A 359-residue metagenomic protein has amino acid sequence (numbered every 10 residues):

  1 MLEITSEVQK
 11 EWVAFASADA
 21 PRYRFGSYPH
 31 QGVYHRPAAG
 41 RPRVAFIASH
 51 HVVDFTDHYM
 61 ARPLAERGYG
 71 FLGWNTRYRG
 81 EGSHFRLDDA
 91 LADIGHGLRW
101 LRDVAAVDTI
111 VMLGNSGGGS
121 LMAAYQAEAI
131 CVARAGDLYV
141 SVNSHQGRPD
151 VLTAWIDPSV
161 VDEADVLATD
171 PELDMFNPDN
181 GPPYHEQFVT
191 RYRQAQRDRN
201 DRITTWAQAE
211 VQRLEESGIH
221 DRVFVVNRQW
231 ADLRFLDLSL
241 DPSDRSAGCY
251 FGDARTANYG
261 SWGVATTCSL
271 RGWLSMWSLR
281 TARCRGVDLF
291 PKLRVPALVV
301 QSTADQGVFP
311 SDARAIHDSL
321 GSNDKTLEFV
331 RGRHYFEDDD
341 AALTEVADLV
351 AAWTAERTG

Functional and structural regions predicted by a protein language model:
M1-V44, D339-D340: N-terminal cap/lid segment of alpha/beta-hydrolase-fold proteins
V52, T76-V111, A342-V346: Catalytic nucleophile-loop/oxyanion-hole region of alpha/beta-hydrolase and closely related hydrolase-like folds
A61-S83: Conserved alpha/beta-hydrolase
R99-L167, R271-L274, A282: Primarily recognizes the serine-hydrolase "nucleophile elbow" in alpha/beta-hydrolase and SGNH/GDSL folds
V132-Y250: Alpha/beta-hydrolase-fold enzymes
D150, A282, Q306-D312: Conserved alpha/beta-hydrolase "acid-adjacent" motif
L293, V299-Q301, D305: Short beta-strand/loop motif that positions the catalytic acidic residue of the alpha/beta-hydrolase fold
G332-T344: Catalytic histidine-centered segment of alpha/beta-hydrolase-like enzymes
